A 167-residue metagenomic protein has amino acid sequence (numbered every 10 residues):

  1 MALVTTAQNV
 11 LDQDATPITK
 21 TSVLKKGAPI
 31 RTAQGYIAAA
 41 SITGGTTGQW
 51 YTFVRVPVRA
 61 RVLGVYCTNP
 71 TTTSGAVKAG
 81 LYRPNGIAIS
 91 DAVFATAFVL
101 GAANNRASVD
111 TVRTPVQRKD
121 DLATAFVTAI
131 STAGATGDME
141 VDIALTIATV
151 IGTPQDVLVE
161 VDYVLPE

Functional and structural regions predicted by a protein language model:
A2-E167: Surface-exposed, low-hydrophobicity beta-strand/loop segments enriched in small/polar/acidic residues
